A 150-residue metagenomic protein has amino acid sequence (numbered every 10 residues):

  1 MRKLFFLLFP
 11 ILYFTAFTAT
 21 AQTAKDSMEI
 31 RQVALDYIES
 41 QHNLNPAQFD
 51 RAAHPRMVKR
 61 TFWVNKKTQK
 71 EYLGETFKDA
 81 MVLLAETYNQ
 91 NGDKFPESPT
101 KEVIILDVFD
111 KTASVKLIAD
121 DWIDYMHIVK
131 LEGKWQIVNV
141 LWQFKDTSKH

Functional and structural regions predicted by a protein language model:
M1-K25: Bacterial Sec-dependent N-terminal signal peptides
A16-A47, R51, P55: Short, low-complexity N-terminal intrinsically disordered segments enriched in polar/charged residues
A24, H54-K59, K78-D79, Q143-H150: Ligand-binding grooves and catalytic loops that recognize ribose/phosphate and carbohydrate rings, and esterified lipid
A53-R56, W63, A119-D121, K130-E132 (+1 more regions): A mature extracytoplasmic/lumenal domain signature
V58, F62-W63, Y72-D121: Surface-exposed, charged secondary-structure patches
K67-Q69: Surface-exposed aromatic
S114, D124-S148: Short beta-strand edge/turn micro-motifs at domain boundaries
